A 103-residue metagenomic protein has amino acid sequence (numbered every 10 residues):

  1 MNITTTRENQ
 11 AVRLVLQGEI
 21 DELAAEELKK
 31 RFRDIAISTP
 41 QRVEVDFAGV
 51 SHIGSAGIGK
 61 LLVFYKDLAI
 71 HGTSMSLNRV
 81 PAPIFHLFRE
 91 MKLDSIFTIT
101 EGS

Functional and structural regions predicted by a protein language model:
M1-V15: Short beta-strand/loop segment at the start of cytosolic alpha/beta domains
E19-I96: Amphipathic alpha-helical interaction surfaces in cytosolic regulatory modules
T98-G102: Short acidic-hydrophobic, aromatic-tinged amphipathic segments that line or gate anion-handling sites
